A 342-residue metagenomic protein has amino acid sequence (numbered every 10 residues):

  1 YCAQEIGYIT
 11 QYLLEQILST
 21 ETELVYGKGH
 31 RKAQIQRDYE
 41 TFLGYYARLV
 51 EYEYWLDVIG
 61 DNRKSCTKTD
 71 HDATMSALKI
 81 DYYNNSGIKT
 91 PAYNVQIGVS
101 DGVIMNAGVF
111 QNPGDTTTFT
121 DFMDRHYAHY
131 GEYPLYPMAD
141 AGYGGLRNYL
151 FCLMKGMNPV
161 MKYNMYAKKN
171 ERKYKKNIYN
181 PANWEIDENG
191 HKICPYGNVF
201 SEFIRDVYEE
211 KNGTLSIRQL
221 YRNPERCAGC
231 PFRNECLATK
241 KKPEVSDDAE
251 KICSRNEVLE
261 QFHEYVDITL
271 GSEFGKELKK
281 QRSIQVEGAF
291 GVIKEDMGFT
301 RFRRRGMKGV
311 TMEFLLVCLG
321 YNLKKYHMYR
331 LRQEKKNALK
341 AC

Functional and structural regions predicted by a protein language model:
Y1-C342: Anion-binding and metal-coordination hotspots
